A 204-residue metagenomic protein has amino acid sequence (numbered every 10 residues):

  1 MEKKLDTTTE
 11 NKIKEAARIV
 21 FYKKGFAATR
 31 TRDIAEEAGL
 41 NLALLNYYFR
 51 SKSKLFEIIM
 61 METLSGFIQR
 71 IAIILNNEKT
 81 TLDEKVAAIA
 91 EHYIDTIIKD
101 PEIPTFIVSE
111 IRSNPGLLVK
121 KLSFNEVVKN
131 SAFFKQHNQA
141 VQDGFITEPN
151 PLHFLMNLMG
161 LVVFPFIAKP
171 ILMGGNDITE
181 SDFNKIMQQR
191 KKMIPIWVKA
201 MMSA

Functional and structural regions predicted by a protein language model:
M1, K12, V20-K54, I58: Helix-turn-helix
T9-R18, I34, I59-F67, F133: Generic hydrophobic, amphipathic alpha-helix propensity
E10, R18, Y22, M61 (+5 more regions): Solvent-exposed, non-membrane alpha-helical residues enriched in polar/charged side chains
K52, I59, T63, F67 (+5 more regions): Hydrophobic/aromatic residues within well-ordered alpha-helical segments
I59-A88, F133-Q136: Amphipathic alpha-helical linker/stalk segments
I73-I103, D143, P151-L158, A204: Hydrophobic alpha-helical connector segments
H92-D95, K99, S131-D143, L161-A204: C-terminal peripheral helix-coil segments that are non-catalytic and often amphipathic
I98-V119, K169-D177: Amphipathic alpha-helical segments used for helix-helix packing
